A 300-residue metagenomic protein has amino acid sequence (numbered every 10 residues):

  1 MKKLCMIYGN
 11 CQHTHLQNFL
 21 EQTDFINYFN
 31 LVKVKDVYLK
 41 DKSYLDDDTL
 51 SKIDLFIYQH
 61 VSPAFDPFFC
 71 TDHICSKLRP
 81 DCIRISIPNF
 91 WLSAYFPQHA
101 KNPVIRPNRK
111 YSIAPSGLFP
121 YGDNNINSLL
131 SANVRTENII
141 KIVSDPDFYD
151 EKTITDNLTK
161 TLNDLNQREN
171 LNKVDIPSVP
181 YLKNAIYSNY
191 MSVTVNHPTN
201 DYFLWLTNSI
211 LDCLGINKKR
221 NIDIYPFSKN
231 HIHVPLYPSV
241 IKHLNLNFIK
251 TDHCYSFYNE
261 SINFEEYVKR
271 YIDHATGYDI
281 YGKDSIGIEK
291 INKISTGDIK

Functional and structural regions predicted by a protein language model:
M1-K300: Extracellular glycan-modifying ectodomains
